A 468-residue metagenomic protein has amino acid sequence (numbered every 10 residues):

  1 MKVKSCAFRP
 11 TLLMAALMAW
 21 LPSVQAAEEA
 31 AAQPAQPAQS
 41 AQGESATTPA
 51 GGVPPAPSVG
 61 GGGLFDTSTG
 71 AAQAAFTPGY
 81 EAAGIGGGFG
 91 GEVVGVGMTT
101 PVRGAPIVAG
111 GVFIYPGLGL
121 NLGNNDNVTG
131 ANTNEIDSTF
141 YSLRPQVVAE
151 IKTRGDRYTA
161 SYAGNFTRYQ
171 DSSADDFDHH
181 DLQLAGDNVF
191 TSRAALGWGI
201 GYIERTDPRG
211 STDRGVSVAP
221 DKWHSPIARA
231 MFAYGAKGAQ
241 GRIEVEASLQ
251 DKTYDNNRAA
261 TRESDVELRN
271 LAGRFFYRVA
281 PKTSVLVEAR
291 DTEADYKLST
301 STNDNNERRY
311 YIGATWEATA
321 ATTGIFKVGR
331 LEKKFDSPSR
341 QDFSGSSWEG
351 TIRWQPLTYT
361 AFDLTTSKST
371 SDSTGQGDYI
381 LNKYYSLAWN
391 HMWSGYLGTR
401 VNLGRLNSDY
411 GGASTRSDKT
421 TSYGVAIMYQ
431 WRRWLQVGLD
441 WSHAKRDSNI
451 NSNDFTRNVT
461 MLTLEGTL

Functional and structural regions predicted by a protein language model:
K2-Q25: Gram-negative bacterial Sec-dependent N-terminal signal peptides
A27-L468: Gram-negative and organellar
